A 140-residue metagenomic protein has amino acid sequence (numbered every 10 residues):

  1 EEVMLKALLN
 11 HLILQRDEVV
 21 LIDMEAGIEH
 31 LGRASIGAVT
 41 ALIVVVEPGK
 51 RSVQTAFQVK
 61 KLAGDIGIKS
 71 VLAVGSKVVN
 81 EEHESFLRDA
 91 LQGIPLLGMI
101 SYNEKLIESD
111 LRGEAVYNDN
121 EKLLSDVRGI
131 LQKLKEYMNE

Functional and structural regions predicted by a protein language model:
M4, L8-L31: Switch II (G3) loop of P-loop NTPases
L5, S35-V45, V59-L62: Conserved P-loop NTPase nucleotide-binding/switch module
L5-L8, V59, H83, L87: A general structural detector for well-ordered alpha-helical segments in enzyme core domains, enriched
H11-Q15, S35-G37, D65-G67: Conserved catalytic network of the ASCE P-loop NTPase/AAA+ motor domain
R16, A38-T55: Conserved Switch II/interswitch segment of TRAFAC-class P-loop GTPases
I22, V44, L72-G75: Structural beta-sheet core signal
M24-E29, G49-F57: A general structural motif
G64-E140: C-terminal lobe/tail of nucleotide-utilizing enzymes
